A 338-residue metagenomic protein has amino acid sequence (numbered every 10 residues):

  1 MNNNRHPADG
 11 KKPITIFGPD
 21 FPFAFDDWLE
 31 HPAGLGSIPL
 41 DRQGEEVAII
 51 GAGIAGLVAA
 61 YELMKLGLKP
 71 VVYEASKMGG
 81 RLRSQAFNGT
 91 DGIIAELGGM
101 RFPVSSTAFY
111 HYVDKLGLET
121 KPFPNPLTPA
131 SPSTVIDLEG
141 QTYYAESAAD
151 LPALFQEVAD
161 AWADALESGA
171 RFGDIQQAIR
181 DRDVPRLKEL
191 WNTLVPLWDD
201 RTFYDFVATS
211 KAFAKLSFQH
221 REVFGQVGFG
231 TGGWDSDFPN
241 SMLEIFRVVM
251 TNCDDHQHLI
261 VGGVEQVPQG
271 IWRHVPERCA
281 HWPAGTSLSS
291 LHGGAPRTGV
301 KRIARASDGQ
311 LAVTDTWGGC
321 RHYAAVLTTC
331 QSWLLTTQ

Functional and structural regions predicted by a protein language model:
M1-E46, K65: Extreme N-terminal leader/targeting segments of oxidoreductases
P7-G18, D114, P124-P239: Mobile amphipathic helical/loop "lid" adjacent to a hydrophobic cofactor/ligand pocket
P39-V72: N-terminal Rossmann-like FAD-binding beta1-loop-alpha1 element of flavoenzymes
Q43-E45, T316-A325: Core beta-strand elements of the Rossmann-like FAD/NAD(P) dinucleotide-binding domain in flavoenzyme oxidoreductases
M64-G89: Glycine-rich FAD pyrophosphate-binding loop
R81, D91-P124: Conserved FAD-binding subdomain of flavin-dependent enzymes
R182-G299, A306-G309: Active-site/ligand-binding neighborhood in enzyme catalytic cores
A325-Q338: Flavin (primarily FAD) binding-site architecture
